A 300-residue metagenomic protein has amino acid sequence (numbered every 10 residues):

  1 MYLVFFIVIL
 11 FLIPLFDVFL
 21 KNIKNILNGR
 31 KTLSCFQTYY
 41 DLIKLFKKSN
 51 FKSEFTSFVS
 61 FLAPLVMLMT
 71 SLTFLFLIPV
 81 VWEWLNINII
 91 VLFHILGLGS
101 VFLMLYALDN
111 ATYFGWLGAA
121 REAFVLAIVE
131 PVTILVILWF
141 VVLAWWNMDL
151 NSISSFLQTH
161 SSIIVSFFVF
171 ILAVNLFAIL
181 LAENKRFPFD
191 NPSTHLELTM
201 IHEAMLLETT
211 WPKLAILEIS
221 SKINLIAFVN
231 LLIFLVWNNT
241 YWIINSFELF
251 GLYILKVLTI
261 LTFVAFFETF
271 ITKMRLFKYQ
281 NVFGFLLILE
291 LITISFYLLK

Functional and structural regions predicted by a protein language model:
Y2-I13, L85-G97, E130, S161-E183 (+1 more regions): Alpha-helical transmembrane segments
P14-I23, S100-A107, A173-N191, L261-F270: Transmembrane alpha-helical segments that form the membrane-embedded catalytic/substrate-channel core of multi-pass
N25-F46, D190-P212: Juxtamembrane inter-helical linkers in multi-pass membrane proteins
D41-V59, Y113-L117, L206-P212: Cytosolic juxtamembrane amphipathic/interface segments immediately preceding and feeding into a transmembrane helix
I137-I171: Juxtamembrane/interfacial segments at transmembrane-helix boundaries in multi-pass membrane proteins
E203-L206, T210-E248, K256-A265: Alpha-helical transmembrane segments of helical membrane proteins, especially in multi-pass transport, channel
F263-E290: Interfacial loop-to-transmembrane junctions
I292-K300: Juxtamembrane boundary at the C-terminal end of a transmembrane helix
